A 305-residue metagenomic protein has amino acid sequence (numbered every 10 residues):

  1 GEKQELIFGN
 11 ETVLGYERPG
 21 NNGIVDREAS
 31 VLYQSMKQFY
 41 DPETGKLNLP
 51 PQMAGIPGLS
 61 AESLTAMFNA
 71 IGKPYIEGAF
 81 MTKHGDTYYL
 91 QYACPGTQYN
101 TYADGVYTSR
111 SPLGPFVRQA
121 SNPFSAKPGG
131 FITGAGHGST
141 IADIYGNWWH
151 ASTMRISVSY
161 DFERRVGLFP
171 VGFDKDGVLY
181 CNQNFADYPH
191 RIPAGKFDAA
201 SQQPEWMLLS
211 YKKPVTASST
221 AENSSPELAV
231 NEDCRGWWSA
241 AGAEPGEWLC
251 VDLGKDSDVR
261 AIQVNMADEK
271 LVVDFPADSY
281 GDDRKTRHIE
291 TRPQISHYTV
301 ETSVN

Functional and structural regions predicted by a protein language model:
G1-G72, Y107-G130, D176, Y180-Q183: Blade-edge beta-strand/turn elements of extracellular beta-propeller and related beta-sheet repeat scaffolds
E2-T12, D41-P42, V158-M207: Beta-propeller fold recognition
L6-F8, E77-G96, N147-R155: Hydrophobic core segments of beta-strands in well-ordered, beta-rich domains
L14-Y16, G72-G85, F131-D143: Beta-rich, blade/repeat-based domains predominating in secreted/periplasmic proteins but also intracellular
Y99-Y102, D161-R164, T291-Q294: Short, solvent-exposed loop/turn segments at conserved positions within beta-propeller repeat blades
D104-P112, V166-D174, E301: Beta-propeller blade signature
A126-G167: Repeat-solenoid scaffold signature
R191-D256, A267-Q294, T302-N305: Disordered, acidic Ser/Thr/Pro-rich linker "stalks" and the adjacent N-terminal cap of the next globular domain
